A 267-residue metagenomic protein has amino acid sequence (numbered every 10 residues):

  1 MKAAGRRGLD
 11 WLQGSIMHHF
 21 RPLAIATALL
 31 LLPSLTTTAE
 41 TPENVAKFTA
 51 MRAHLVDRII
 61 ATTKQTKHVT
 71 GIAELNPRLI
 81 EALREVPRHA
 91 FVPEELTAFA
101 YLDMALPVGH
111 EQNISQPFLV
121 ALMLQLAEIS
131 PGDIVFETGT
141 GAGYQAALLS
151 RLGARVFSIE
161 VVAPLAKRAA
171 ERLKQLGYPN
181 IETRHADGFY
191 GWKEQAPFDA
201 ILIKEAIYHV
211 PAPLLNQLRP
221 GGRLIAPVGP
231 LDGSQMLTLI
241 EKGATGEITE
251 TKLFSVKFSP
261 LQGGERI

Functional and structural regions predicted by a protein language model:
G5, W11-A24: Bacterial N-terminal signal peptides that target proteins for export
A26-S34: Bacterial N-terminal signal peptides
T36-T38: Sec/Tat signal peptide C-region and signal peptidase I cleavage site
E40-F136, A244, F254-L261: Class I SAM-dependent transferase core
T70, G229-I267: Active-site capping/gating segments
L126-E247: Conserved nucleotide-cofactor-binding alpha/beta core module
